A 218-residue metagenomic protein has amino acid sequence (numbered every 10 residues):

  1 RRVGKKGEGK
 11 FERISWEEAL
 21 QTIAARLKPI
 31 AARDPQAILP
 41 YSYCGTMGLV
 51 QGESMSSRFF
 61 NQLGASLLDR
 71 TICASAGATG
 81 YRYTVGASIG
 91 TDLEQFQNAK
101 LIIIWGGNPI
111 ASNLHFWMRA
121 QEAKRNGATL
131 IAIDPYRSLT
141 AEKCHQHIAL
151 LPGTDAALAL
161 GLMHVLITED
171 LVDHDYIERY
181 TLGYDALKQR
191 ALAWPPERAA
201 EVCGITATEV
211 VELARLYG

Functional and structural regions predicted by a protein language model:
R2-G218: Cofactor-pocket helix-loop regions in the catalytic cores of large enzyme subunits
